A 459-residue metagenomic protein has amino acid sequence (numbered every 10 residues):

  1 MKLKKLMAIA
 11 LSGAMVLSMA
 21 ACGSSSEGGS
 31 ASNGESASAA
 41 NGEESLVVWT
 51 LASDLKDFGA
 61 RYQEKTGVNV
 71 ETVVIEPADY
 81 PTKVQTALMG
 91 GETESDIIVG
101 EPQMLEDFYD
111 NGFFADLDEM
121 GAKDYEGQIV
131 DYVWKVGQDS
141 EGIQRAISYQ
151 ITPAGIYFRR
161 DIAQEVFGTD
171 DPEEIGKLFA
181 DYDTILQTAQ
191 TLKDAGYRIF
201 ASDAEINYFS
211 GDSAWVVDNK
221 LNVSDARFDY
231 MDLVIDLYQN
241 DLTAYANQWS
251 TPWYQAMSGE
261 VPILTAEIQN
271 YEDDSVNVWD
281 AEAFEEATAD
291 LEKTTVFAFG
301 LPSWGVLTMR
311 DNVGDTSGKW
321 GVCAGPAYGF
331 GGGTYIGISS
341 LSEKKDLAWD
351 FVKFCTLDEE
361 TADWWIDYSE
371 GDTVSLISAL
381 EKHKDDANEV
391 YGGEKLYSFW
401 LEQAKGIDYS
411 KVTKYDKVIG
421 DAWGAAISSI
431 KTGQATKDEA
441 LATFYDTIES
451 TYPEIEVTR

Functional and structural regions predicted by a protein language model:
K4-L11, M19-D107, A122-Y125, E174 (+5 more regions): Conserved N-terminal structural module of periplasmic/extracytoplasmic solute-binding proteins
E43-L46, T66-V70, G91-D96, I143-Q144 (+5 more regions): Loop/turn elements at helix/coil->beta-strand transitions in domains of secreted/extracellular proteins
L51-S53, I98-M104, D203-E205, G300-M309: Beta->alpha turn/N-cap motifs
P81-T93, D110-N111, A163, T184-L192 (+3 more regions): Short helices/loops that flank or line small-molecule/ion binding pockets
G100-G155, Q164, D183-L186, S213 (+2 more regions): Hinge/lid segment of periplasmic solute-binding proteins
G121-K123, Q138-N207, W215-T251, S340-D346 (+1 more regions): Helix-loop-helix "hinge/cap" segment bordering the ligand-binding cleft or interdomain interface
D229-D350: Extracytoplasmic/periplasmic substrate-binding proteins
L307, G329-F330, T334-K417, R459: Mature extracytoplasmic/periplasmic domains
